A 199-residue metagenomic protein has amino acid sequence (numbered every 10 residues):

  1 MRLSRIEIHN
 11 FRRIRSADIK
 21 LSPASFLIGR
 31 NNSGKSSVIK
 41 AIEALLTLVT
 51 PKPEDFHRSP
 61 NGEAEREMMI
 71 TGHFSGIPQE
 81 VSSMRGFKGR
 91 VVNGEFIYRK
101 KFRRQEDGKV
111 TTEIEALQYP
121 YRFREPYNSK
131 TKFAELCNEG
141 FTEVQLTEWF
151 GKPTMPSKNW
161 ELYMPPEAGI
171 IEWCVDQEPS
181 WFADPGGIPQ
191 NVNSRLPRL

Functional and structural regions predicted by a protein language model:
M1-T47, D55-E65: Pre-Walker A-like glycine/lysine-rich segment at the N-terminus of P-loop NTPase domains
R2, R15, R66-I70, G94-F96 (+1 more regions): Residues at beta-strand starts and edge strands
R5-E7, D18, M69-H73, I97-K101: Beta-strand secondary-structure signal
E7, S36-E43, A64-G72, E161-C174: A generic short-segment signal for beta-strand/edge and adjacent turn/coil regions
A17, I28, Q79-V81, D107-V110: Intrinsically disordered, low-complexity acidic/polar segments
S25, F74-P78, F102-E106: Beta-strand elements of well-folded, non-transmembrane domains
I39-G94: Conserved P-loop NTP-binding catalytic core
G86-L199: Electropositive, glycine-dotted interaction segments that contact anionic polymers or phosphate-rich ligands
